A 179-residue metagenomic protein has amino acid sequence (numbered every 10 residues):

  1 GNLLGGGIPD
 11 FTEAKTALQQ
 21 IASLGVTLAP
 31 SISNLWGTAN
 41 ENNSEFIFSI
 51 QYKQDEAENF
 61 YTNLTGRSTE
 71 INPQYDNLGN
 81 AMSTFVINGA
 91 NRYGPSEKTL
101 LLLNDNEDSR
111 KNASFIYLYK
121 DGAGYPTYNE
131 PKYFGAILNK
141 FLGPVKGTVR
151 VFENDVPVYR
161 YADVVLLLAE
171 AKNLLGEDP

Functional and structural regions predicted by a protein language model:
G1-N2: Amphipathic alpha-helical repeat scaffolds of TPR domains
S23, T27-L166, E170-L174: Elongated scaffold/linker segments in the mid-to-C-terminal portions of large proteins
